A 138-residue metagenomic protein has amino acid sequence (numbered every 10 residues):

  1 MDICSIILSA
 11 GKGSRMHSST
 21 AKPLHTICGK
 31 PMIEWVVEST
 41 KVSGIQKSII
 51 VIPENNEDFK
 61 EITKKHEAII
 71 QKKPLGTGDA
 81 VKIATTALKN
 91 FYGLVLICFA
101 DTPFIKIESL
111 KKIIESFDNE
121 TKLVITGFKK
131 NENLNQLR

Functional and structural regions predicted by a protein language model:
M1-S18: N-terminal nucleotide-binding beta1-loop-alpha1 segment
I3, K30-A100, F104-E115: Conserved N-terminal catalytic core of the sugar/cofactor nucleotidyltransferase
L8-S9, V51, I97-F99, V124-K129: Short beta-strand segments
S14-R15, E57-D58, E132-N133: Flexible, glycine-rich phosphate/dinucleotide-binding loops and adjacent beta-alpha linkers at cofactor/substrate
S18, T26, E61: Phosphate-coordinating loops and pocket residues in cytosolic domains that bind phosphorylated ligands
T20-L24, A68: Short glycine-enriched, charge-decorated loop/helix-capping segments at active-site entrances that position
K64, I105-R138: Conserved core of the sugar-phosphate nucleotidyltransferase
